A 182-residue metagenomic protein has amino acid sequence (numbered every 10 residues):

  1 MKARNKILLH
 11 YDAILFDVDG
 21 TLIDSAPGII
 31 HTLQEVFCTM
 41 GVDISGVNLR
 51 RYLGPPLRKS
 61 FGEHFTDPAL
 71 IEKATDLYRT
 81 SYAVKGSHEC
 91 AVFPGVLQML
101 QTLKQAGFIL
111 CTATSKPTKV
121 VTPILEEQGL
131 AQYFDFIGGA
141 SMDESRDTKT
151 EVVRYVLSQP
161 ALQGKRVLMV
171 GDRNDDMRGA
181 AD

Functional and structural regions predicted by a protein language model:
K2-K6: A short, basic/flexible loop-to-alpha-helix module at the beginning of a structural domain
I7-L9, Q105-F108, Q159-R166: Glycine-rich phosphate-binding loop signature in dinucleotide/nucleotide-binding domains
I7-Q98, T102, K119-T122: N-terminal helical cap/lid subdomain that shapes the substrate entry/recognition surface in HAD-like hydrolases
S25, G171-D172: Acidic di-acidic motifs
T39-D43, P68-L70, A106, G129-Y133 (+1 more regions): Short helix-capping segments at alpha-helix termini
S87-C90, S115, E144-S145: Short, flexible loop segments at the rims of nucleotide/cofactor-binding pockets, characterized by
A113, V170-G171: Short beta-strand immediately N-terminal to the catalytic nucleophile in serine-hydrolase-like folds
T118-L168, N174-D182: Substrate-recognition "cap/lid" segment bordering the active-site pocket of phosphatases
